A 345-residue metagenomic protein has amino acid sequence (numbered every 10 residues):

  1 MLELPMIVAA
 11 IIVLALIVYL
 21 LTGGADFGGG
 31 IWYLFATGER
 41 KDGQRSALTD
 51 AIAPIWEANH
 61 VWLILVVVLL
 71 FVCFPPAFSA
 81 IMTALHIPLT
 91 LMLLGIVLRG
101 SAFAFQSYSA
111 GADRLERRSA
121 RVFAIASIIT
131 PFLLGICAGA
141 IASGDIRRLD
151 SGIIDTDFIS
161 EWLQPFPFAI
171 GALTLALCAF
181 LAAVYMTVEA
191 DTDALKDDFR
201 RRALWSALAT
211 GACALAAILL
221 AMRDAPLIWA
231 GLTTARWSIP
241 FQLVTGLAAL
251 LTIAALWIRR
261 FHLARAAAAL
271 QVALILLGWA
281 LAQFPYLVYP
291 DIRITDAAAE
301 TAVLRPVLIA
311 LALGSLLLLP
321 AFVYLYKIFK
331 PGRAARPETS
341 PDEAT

Functional and structural regions predicted by a protein language model:
M1-A58, I64-V67: N-terminal signal-anchor module of multipass membrane proteins
M1-I12, V72-H86, A142-G152, D157-P165: Helix-coil boundary and interhelical linker segments in multi-pass alpha-helical membrane proteins
V8-L20, M82-I96, A124-I129, E161-L177 (+1 more regions): Alpha-helical transmembrane segments
Y33-L48, C73-M82, G100-R121, V188-F199 (+2 more regions): Membrane-interfacial helix termini and the short, flexible loops that connect transmembrane helices in multi-pass
I55-S127, I228-R236: Membrane-interface helix-loop-helix modules in multi-pass inner-membrane proteins
S101-Y108, L281-I294: Transmembrane alpha-helical segments of integral membrane proteins
F105-W257, A264, G278: Long, contiguous internal "core" modules enriched in hydrophobic/ aromatic residues
V288-V307: Short, membrane-exposed interhelical loops at transmembrane-helix boundaries
